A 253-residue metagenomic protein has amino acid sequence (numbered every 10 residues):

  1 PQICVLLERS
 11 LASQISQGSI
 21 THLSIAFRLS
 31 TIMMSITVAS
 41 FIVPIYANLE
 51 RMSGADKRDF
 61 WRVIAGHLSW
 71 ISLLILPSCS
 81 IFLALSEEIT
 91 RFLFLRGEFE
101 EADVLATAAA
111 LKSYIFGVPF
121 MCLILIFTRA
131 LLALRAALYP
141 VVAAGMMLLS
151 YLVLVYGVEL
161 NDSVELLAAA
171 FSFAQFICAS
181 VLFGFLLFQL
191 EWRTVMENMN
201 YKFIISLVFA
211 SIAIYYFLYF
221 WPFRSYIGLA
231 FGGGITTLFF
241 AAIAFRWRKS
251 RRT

Functional and structural regions predicted by a protein language model:
A12-M34, A102-A108: Interfacial/gating helices of multi-pass transporter permease domains
S24, I45, D56-L85, V104-L111: Interfacial transmembrane-helix starts/ends
T37-K57, W61, T128: Helix-loop junctions and terminal segments of transmembrane helices in multi-pass membrane transport/translocation
W70-A84, E165-L187, T237-A241: Short alpha-helical transmembrane segments in multi-pass integral membrane proteins
L83-G117: Interfacial segments at transmembrane-helix termini and the short loops linking adjacent helices
F116-M146, G157: Membrane-interface junctions at transmembrane-helix termini in multi-pass inner-membrane proteins
L138, G145-S180, G184, F217-G233: Membrane-interface helix-loop junctions in multi-pass transport and translocation proteins
N198-R252: Transmembrane alpha-helical segments of multi-pass transport proteins
